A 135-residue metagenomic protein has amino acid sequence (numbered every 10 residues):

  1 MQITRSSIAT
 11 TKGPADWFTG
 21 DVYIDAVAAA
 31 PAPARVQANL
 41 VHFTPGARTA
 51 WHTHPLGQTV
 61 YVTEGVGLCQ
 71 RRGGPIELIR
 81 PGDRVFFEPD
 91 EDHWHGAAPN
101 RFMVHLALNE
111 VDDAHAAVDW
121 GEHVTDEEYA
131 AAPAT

Functional and structural regions predicted by a protein language model:
M1-R35, A117-T135: A short, N-terminal "cap"/entry segment at the start of jelly-roll beta-barrel domains of the cupin/DSBH fold
A26, Q37-H54: Conserved short histidine dyad/triad with adjacent acidic residue
A38, T59, F86, N100-D119: A short hydrophobic beta-strand segment most commonly corresponding to one strand of the jelly-roll/cupin
T49-W51, C69-Q70, F87, D92-P99: Short beta-strand His + acidic residue motifs that chelate non-heme Fe in jelly-roll/DSBH and cupin folds
P55-L68, R72-G73: Glycine- and acidic-residue-biased ligand/ion/polar-headgroup-sensing regions
G73-D90: Short acidic-glycine-tyrosine-enriched beta hairpin
